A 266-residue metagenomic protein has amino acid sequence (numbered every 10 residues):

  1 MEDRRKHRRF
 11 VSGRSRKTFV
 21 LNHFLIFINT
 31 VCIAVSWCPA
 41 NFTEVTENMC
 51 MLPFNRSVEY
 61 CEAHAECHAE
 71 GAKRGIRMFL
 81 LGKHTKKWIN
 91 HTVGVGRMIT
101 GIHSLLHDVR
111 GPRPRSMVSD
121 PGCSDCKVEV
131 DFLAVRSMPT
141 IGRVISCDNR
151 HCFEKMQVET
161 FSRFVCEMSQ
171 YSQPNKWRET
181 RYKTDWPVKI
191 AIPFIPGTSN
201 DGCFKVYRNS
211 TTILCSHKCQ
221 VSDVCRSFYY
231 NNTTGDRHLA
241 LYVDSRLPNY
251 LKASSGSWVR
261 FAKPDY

Functional and structural regions predicted by a protein language model:
E2-R5, K17-Y266: Extracellular, disulfide-bonded carbohydrate-recognition/adhesion ectodomains, dominated by C-type lectin-like domains
